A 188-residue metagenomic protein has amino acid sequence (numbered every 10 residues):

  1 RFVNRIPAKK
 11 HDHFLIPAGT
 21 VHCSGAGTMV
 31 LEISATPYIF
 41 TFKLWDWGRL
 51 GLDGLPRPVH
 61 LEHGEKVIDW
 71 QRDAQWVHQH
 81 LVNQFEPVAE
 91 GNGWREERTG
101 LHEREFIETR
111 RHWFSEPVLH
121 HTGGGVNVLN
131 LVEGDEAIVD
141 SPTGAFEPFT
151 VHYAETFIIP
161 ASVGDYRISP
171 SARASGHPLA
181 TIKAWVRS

Functional and structural regions predicted by a protein language model:
R1, G27, R111-F146, H152-A154: Glycine- and acidic-residue-biased ligand/ion/polar-headgroup-sensing regions
R1-W47: Loop-centered beta-sheet repeat module
V3, A18-V21, E86, E96-G100 (+4 more regions): Generic recognition of flexible, low-complexity loop/linker segments
V3-L15, V139-V163: Short acidic-glycine-tyrosine-enriched beta hairpin
R5, H13, V21, V30-E32 (+5 more regions): Conserved hydrophobic/aromatic beta-strand scaffold that supports enzyme active sites
T20-I39, P148, H152-Y153, P160-S188: Ligand-binding loop in jelly-roll beta-barrel domains
T41-G123: C-terminal amphipathic alpha-helical segment
L52-L55, E86-N92, L101, D140-P148 (+1 more regions): Intrinsically disordered, low-complexity coil segments
